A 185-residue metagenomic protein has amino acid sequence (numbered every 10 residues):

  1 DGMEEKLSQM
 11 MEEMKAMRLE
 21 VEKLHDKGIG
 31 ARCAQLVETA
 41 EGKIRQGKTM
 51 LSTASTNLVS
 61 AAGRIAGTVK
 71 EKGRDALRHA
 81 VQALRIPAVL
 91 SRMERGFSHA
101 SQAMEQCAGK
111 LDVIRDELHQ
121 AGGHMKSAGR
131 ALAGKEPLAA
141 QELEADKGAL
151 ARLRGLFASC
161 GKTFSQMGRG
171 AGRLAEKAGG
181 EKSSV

Functional and structural regions predicted by a protein language model:
D1-K182: Long, low-complexity or tandemly repetitive, helically biased scaffold regions used for multimeric assembly/adhesion
